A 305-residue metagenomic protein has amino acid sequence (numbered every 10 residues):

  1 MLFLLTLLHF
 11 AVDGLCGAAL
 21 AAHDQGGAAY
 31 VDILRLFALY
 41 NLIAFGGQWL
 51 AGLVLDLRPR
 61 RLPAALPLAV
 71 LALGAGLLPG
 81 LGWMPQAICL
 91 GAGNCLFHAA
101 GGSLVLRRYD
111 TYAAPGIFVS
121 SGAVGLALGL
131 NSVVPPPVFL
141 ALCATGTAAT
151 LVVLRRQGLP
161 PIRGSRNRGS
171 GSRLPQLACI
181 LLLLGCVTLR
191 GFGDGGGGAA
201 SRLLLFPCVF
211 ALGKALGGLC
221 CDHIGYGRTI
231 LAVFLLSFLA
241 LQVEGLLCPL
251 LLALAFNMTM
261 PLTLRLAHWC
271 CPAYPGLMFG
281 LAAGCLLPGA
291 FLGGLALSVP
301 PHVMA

Functional and structural regions predicted by a protein language model:
M1-G27, V31-F37, G169-G197, L250-L254: Pair of pore-lining "gating" transmembrane helices in MFS-fold secondary transporters
L34-D56, L204-G217: Central cavity-lining transmembrane alpha-helices of secondary-active solute carriers, predominantly the Major
L62-L78, R228-V243: Structural signature of the two symmetry-related core transmembrane helices
N94-D110, N257-A273: Intracellular juxtamembrane helix-capping segments at the cytosolic ends of symmetry-related transmembrane helices
P136-R156, H302-A305: Symmetry-related core transmembrane helices of the 12-TM Major Facilitator Superfamily/SLC fold
T145-I180: Flexible interhelical linker loops that connect adjacent transmembrane helices in multi-pass membrane transporters
G227-R265: C-terminal transmembrane helical hairpin of 12-TM major facilitator-type secondary transporters
P272-A305: A late C-terminal transmembrane helix in Major Facilitator Superfamily
